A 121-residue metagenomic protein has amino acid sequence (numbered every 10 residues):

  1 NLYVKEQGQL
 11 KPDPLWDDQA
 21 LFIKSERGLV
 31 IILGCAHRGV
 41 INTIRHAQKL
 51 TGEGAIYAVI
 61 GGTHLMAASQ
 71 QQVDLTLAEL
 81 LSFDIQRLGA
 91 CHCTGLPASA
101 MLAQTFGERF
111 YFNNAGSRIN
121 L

Functional and structural regions predicted by a protein language model:
N1-L10, L15-L21: Anionic-ligand binding region
P14-A20, K24-A115: Cap/insert and terminal regions of metallo-dependent hydrolase folds
G116-L121: A short acidic, often aromatic-flanked loop/helix-cap motif at beta-alpha or helix-coil junctions that lines enzyme
